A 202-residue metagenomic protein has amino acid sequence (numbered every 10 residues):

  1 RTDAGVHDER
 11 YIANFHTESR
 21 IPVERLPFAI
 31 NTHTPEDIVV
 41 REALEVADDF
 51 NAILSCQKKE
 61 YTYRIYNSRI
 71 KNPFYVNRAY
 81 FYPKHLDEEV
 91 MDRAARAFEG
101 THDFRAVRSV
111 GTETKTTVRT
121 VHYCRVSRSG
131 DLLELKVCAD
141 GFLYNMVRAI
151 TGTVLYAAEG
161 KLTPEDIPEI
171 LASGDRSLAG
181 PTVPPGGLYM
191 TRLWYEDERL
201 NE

Functional and structural regions predicted by a protein language model:
R1-E202: Structured-RNA-binding interfaces characteristic of tRNA pseudouridine synthases
